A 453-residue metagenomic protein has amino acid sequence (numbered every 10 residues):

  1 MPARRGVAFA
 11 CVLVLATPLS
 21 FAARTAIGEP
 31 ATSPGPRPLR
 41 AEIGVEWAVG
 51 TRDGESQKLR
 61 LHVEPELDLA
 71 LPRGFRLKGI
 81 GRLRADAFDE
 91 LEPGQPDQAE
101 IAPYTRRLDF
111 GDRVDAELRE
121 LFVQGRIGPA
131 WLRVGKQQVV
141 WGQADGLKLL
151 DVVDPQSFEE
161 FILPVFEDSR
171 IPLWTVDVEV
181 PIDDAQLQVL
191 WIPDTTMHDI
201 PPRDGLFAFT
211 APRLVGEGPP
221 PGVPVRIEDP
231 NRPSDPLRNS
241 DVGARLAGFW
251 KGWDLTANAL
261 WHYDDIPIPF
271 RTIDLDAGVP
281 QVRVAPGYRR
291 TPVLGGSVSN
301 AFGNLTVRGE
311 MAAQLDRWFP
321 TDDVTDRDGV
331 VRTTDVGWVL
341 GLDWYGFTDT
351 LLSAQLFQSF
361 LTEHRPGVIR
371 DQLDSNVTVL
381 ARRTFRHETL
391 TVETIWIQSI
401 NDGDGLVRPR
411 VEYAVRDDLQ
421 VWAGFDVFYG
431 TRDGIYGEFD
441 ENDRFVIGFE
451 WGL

Functional and structural regions predicted by a protein language model:
P30-R52, F75-L83, V392: Transmembrane beta-strand segments of Gram-negative outer membrane beta-barrel proteins
L39, G74-L77, P129-L132, D184-L187 (+5 more regions): Repeated loop/turn-to-beta-strand initiation elements of outer-membrane beta-barrel proteins
I43-V45, V63-L69, G79, E120-G125 (+10 more regions): Residues on the lipid-exposed face of transmembrane beta-strands in outer-membrane beta-barrel proteins
V45-T51, L83-A87, I127-P129, Q138-V140 (+11 more regions): Transmembrane beta-strands of outer-membrane beta-barrel pores
V49, E55-V63, V114-R119, R170-W174 (+7 more regions): Residues that define the transmembrane beta-barrel architecture of outer-membrane proteins
F75-L77, L83-F88, P93-F209, K251 (+1 more regions): Outer membrane beta-barrel
P155-F158, F439-L453: Outer-membrane beta-barrel "beta-signal"
L260, S299-I397: Detector for outer-membrane/organellar transmembrane beta-barrel domains, recognizing the amphipathic beta-strand
